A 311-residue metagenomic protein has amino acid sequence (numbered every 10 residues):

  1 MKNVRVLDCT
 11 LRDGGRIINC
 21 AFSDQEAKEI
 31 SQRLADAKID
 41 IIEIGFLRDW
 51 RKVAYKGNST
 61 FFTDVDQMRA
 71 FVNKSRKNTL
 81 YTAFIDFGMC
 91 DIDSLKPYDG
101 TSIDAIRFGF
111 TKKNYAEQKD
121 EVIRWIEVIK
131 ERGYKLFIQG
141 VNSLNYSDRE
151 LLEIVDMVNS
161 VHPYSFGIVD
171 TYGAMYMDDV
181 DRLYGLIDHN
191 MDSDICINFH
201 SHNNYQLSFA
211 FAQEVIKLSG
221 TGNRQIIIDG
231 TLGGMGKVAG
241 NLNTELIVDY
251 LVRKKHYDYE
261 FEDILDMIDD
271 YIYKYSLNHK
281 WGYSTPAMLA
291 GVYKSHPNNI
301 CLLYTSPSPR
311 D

Functional and structural regions predicted by a protein language model:
K2-N19, K135-I138: N-terminal small/glycine-rich loop or linker at the start of catalytic domains across soluble metabolic enzymes
N3-D8, R33-R48: N-terminal glycine-rich anion-binding loops that anchor highly charged ligand groups
D13, W50-V53, G88-I92, K112-A116 (+4 more regions): Short, small-residue-enriched loops and turns at beta-alpha junctions that line or gate enzyme active sites
G14, L34, F166, S219 (+1 more regions): Conserved, mostly hydrophobic/aromatic
K28-I41, C90-F108, K113-E121, E131 (+1 more regions): Alpha/beta enzyme core
R48, K52-V128, K135, G140-L151: Active-site beta->alpha loop and helix N-cap motifs at the rims of alpha/beta catalytic domains
T171-L277: Catalytic alpha/beta core domains of metabolic enzymes, predominantly
Y304-D311: Conserved small/polar residues in nucleotide/adenosyl-binding loops
